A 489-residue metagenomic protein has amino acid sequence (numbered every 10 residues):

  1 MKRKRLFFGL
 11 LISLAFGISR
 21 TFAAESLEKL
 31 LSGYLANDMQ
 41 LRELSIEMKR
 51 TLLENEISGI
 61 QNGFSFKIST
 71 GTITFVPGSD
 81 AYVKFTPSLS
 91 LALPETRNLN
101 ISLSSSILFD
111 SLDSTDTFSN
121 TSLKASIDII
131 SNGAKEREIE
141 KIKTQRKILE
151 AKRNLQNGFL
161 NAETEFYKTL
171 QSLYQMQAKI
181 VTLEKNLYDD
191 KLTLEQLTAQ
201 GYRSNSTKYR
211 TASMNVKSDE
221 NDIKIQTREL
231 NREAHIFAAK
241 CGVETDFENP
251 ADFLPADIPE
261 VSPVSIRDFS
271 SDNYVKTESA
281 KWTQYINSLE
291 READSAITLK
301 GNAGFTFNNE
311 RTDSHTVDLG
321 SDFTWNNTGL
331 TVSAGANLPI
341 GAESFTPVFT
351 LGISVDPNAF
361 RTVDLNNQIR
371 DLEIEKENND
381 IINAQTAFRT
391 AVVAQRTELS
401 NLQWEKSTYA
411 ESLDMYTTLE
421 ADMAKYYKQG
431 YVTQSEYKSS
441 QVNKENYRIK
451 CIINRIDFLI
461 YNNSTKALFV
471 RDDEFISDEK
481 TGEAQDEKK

Functional and structural regions predicted by a protein language model:
M1-F8: Bacterial N-terminal signal peptides that target proteins for export
G9-G17: Bacterial N-terminal signal peptides
I18-A23: Sec/Tat signal peptide C-region and signal peptidase I cleavage site
K29, E54, E233-L254, S435 (+1 more regions): Acidic, low-complexity, intrinsically disordered peripheral segments
L31-A36, L41, S213, A238-T316 (+2 more regions): Amphipathic alpha-helical coiled-coil scaffold segments and their short linker/junction regions
A36-M39, L52-S65, S79, P87-K143 (+6 more regions): A glycine-/polar-enriched beta->alpha junction
L155-N161, E165-K168, S172-E229, N401-I456 (+1 more regions): Charged, solvent-exposed structural "stalk/scaffold" segments of large extracytoplasmic/peripheral assemblies
A359, V363-T408: C-terminal structural cap/anchor segments
